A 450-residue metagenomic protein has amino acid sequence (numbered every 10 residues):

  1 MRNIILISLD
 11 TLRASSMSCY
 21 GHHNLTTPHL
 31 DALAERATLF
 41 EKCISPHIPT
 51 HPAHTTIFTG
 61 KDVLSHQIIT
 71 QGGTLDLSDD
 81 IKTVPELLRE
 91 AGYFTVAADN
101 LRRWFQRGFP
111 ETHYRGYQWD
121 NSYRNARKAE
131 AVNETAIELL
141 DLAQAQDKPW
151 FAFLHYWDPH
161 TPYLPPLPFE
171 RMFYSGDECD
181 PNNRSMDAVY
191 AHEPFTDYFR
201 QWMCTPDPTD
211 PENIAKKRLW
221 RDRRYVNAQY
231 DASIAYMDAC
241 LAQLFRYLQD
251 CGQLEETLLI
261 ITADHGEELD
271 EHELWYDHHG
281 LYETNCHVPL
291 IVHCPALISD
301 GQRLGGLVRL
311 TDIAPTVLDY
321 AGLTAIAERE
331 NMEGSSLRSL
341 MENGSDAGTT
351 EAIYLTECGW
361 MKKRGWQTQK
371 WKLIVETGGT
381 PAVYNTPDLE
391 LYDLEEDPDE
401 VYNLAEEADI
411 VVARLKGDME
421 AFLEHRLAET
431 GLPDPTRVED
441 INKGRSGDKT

Functional and structural regions predicted by a protein language model:
M1-T450: Catalytic domains that recognize anionic headgroups
